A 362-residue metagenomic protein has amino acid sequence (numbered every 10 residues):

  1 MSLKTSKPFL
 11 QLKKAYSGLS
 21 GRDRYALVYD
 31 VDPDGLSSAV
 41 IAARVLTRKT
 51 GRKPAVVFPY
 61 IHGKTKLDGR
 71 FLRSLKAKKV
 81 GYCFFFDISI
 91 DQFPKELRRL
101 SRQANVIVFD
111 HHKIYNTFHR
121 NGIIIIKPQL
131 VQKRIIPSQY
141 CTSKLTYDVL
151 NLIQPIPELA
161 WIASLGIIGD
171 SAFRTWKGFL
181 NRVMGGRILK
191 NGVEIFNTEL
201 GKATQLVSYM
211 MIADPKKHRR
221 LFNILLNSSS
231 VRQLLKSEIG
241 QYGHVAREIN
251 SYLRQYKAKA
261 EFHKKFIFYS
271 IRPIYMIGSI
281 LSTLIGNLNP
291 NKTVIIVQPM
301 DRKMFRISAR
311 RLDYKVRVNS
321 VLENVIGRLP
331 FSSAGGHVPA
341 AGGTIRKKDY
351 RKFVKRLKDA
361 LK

Functional and structural regions predicted by a protein language model:
M1-T198, R247-S251, E261-F268, Y275-K362: Replace "Mg2+/Mn2+-dependent" with "divalent metal-dependent
A172-K257: Accessory alpha-helical/coil subdomains and C-terminal extensions that flank or cap enzyme catalytic cores
R232-E238, H263-I271: Short, flexible active-site loops
